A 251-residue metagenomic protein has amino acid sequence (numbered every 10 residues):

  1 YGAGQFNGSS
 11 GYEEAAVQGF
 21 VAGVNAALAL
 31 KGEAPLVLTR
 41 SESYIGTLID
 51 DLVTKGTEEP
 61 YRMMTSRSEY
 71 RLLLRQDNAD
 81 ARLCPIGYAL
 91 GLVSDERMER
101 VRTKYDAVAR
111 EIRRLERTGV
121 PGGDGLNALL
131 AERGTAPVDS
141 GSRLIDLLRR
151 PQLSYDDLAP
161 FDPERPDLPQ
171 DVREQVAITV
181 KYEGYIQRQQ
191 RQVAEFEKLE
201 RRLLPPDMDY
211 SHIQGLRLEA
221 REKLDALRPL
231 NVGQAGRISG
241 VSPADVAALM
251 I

Functional and structural regions predicted by a protein language model:
Y1-G11: Short FAD-binding loop at a beta-strand-to-alpha-helix junction that anchors the flavin cofactor in diverse
Y1-G2, V21, V37, R62-M64 (+4 more regions): Structured core elements
G8-S10, I45, Y70-L72, D80-A81 (+2 more regions): Flexible loop/turn segments at secondary-structure boundaries
G11-Q18, R40-S41, R75-A79, E174 (+4 more regions): Secondary-structure capping and boundary motifs in well-ordered enzyme cores
A15-L38: Internal hydrophobic alpha-helix adjacent to the cofactor/substrate pocket in enzyme cavities
A22-A26, L83, L249: Buried hydrophobic packing segments
G32-D95, E99: Mid-to-C-terminal Rossmann-like scaffold of FAD/NAD(P)H-dependent oxidoreductases
R67, C84-A89, V93-G240, D245 (+1 more regions): Extended, charge-enriched "interface" segments that sit outside catalytic cores
